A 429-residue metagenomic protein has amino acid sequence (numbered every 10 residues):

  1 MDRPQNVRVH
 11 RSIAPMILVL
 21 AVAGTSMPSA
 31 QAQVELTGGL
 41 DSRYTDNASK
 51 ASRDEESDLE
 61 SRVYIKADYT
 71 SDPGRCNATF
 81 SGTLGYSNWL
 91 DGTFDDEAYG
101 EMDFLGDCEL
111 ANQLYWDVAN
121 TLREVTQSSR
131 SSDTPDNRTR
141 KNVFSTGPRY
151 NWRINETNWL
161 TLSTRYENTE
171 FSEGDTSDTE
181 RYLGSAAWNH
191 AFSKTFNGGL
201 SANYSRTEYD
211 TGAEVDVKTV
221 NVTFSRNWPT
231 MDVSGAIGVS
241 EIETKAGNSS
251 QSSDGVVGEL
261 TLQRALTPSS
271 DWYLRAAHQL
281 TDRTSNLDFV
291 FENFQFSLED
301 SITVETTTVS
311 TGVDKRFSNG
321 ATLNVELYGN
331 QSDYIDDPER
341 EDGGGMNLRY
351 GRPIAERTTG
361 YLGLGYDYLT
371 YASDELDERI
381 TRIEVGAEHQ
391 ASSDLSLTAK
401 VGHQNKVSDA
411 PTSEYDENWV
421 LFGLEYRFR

Functional and structural regions predicted by a protein language model:
M1-E35, R429: Cleavable N-terminal export/targeting peptides
Q31-R429: Gram-negative and organellar
